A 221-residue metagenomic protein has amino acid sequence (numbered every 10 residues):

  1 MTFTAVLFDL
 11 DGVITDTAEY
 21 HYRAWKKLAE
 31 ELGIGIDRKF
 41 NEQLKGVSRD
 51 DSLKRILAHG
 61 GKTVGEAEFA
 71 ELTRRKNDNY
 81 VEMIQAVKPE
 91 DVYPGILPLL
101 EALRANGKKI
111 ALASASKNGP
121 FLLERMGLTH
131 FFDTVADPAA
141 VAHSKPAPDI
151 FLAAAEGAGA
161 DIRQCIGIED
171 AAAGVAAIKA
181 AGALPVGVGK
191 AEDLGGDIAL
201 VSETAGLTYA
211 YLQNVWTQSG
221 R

Functional and structural regions predicted by a protein language model:
M1-E42: Active-site neighborhood of HAD-like aspartate-dependent phosphohydrolases
M1-T4, L97-A102, K117-R221: Asp-based, Mg2+/Mn2+-dependent phosphohydrolase catalytic module
I14, V92, L112, H143 (+1 more regions): Conserved SAM-binding loop
L28-A29, D50-V64, L122, A155: Helix-loop "lid/cap" segments that line or gate small-molecule binding pockets
G33-Q43, G61-L72, I162: Short, surface-exposed acidic
A58-P94: Metal-dependent phosphoesterase signature
E82-L112: Short, acidic loop-to-helix structural element flanking the phosphoryl-transfer center in phosphate-processing enzymes
